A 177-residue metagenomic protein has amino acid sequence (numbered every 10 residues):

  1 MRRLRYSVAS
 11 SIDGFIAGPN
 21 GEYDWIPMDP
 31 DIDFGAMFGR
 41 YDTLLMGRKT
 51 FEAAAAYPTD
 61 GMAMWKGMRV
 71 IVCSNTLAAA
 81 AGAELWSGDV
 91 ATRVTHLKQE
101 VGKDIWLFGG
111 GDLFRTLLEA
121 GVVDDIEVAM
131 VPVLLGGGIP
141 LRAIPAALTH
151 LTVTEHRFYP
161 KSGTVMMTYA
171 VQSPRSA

Functional and structural regions predicted by a protein language model:
M1-A177: Enzymes that bind and transform nitrogen-containing heteroaromatic metabolites
